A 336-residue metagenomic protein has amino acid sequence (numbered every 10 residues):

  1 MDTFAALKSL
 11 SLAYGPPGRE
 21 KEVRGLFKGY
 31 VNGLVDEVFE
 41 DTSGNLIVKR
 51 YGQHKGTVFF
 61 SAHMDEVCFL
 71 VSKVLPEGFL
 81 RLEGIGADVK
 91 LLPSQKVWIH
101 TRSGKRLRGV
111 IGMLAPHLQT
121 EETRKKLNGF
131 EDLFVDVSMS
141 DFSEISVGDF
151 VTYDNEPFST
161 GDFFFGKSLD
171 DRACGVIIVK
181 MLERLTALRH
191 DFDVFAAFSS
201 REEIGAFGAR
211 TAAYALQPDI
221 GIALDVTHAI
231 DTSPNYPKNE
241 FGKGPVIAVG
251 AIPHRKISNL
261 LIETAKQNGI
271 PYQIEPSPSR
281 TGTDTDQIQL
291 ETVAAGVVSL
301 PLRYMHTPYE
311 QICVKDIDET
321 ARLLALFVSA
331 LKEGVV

Functional and structural regions predicted by a protein language model:
M1-V336: N-terminal hydrophobic/helix-forming segments and targeting peptides
